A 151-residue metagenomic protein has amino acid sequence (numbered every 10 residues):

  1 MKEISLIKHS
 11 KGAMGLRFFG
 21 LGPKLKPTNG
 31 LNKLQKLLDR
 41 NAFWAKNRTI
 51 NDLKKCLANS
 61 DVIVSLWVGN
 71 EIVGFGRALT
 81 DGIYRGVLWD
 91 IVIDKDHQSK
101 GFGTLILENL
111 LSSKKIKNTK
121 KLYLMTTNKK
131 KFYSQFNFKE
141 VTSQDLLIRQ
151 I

Functional and structural regions predicted by a protein language model:
M1-R48, Q144: Short amphipathic alpha-helix that is part of the acyltransferase structural core
R48-V92: A conserved beta-strand-loop-helix scaffold within acyl/acetyltransferase catalytic domains
H97, G101-I106: Conserved acetyl-CoA pyrophosphate-binding loop and the N-cap/start of the following alpha-helix in GNAT-like
S113: Short alpha-helical functional segments enriched in proximate histidine and acidic residues
I116-I151: Conserved active-site alpha-helix within GNAT-family acetyltransferase domains
